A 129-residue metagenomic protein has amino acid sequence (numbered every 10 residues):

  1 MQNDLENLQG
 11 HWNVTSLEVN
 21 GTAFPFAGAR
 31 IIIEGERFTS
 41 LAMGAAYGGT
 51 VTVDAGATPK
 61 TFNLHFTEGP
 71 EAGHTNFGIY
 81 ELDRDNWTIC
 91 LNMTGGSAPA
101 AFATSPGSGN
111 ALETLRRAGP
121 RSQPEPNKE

Functional and structural regions predicted by a protein language model:
M1-M43, P70-A72, S97-A100, E113: Short, solvent-exposed loop/hinge segments that bridge or flank secondary-structure elements
L8-Q9, R30-F38, D54-P59, E81-N86: Short, solvent-exposed coil/turn segments at beta-strand boundaries
A27-R30, Y47-T50, N76-G78: A structural detector for short beta-strand units
T39-H65: Central antiparallel beta-sheet cores of small beta-barrel/beta-sandwich binding domains
T61-E129: Beta-sheet ligand-binding and adhesion/scaffold domains
